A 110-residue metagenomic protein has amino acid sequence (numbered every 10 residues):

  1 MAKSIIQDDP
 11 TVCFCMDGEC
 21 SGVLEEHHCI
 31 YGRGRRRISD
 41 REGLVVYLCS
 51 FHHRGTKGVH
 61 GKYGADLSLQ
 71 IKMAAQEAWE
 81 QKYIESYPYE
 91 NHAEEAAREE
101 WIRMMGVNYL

Functional and structural regions predicted by a protein language model:
M1-V23, D40-V46, R54-L110: Extended charged
S21-R36: Short recognition patches in nucleic-acid-associated and regulatory proteins
H28, H52-H53: Histidine-centered divalent metal-coordination motifs
